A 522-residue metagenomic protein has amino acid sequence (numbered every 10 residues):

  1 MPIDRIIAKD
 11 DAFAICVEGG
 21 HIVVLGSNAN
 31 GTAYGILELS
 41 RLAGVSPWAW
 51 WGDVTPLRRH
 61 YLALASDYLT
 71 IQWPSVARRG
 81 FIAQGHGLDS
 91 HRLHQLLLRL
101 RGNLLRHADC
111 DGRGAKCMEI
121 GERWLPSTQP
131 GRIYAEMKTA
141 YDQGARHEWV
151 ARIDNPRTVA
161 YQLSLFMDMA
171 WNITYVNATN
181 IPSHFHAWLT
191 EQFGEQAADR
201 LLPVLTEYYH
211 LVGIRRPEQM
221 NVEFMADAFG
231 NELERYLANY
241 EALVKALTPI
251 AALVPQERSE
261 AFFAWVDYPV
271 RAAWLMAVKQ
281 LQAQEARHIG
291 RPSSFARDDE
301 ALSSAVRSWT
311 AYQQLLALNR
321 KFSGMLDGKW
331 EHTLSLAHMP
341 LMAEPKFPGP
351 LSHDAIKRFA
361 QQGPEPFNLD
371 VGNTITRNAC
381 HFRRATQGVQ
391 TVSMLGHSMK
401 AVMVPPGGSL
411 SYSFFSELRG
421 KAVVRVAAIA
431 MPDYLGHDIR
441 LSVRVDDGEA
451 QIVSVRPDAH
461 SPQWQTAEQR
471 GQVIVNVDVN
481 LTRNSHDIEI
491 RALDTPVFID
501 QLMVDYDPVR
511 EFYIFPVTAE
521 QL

Functional and structural regions predicted by a protein language model:
M1-W73: Contiguous, structured surface segment used for ligand recognition
P2-I7, L88-S90, Q95-A115, T179 (+2 more regions): Ser/Thr/Asn(+Pro)-rich, low-complexity disordered segments
H21-V23, R78-G80, Q95-L96, G102-L104 (+6 more regions): Beta-sheet entry/capping signal
V23-G26, I82-G87, N103-H107, C117-G131: The substrate-binding groove and active-site-proximal loops of carbohydrate-active enzymes, especially glycoside
S27-A29, H86, G102, H107-G114 (+6 more regions): An acidic- and aromatic-residue-enriched active-site/binding cleft used to recognize and process polar
W48-D109: An acidic-aromatic substrate-binding cleft motif
D111-A385, S485: Substrate-binding groove of N-acetylhexosamine-processing glycoside hydrolases
F347-L522: Extracytoplasmic
